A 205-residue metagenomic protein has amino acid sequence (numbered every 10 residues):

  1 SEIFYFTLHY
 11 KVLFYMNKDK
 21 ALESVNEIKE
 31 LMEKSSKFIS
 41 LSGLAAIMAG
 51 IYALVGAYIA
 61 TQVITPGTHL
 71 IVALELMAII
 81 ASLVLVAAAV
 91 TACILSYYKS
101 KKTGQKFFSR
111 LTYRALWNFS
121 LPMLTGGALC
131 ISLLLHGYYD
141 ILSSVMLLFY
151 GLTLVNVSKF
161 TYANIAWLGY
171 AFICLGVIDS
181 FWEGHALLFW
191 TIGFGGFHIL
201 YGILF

Functional and structural regions predicted by a protein language model:
F4-S42: N-terminal juxtamembrane cytosolic/stromal segments of multi-pass membrane proteins
K18-M32, G56-L70, A88-S96, N118 (+3 more regions): Hydrophobic alpha-helical transmembrane segments
S36-I131: Selected alpha-helical membrane-embedding segments in polytopic membrane proteins
G43-A46, G50, S82, S120 (+5 more regions): Residues within membrane-spanning alpha-helices of integral membrane proteins, especially the hydrophobic core/packing
V63-I64, L134, T161, E183: Short helix-capping/hinge motifs at transmembrane helix termini and TM-loop junctions
L76, I80, L142, W182-F189: Membrane-interface starts of transmembrane alpha-helices
K106-I165: Membrane-proximal helix-loop-helix units in multi-pass membrane proteins
T153-F205: Terminal transmembrane helical module of multi-pass membrane proteins
